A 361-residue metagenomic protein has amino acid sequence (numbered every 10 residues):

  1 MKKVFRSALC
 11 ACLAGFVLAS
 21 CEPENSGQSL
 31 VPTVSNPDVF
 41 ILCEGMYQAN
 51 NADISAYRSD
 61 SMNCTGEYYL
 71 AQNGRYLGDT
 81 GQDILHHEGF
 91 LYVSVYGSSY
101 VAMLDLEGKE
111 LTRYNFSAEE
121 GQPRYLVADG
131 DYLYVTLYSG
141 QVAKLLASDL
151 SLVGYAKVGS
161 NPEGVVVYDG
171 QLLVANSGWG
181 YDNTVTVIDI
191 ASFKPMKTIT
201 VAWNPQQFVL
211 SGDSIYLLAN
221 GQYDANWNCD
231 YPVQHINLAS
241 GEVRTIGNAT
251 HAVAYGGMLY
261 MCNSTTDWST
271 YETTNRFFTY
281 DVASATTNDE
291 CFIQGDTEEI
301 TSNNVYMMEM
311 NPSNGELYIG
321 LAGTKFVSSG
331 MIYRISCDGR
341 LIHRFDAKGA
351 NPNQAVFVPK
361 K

Functional and structural regions predicted by a protein language model:
M1-S20: Sec-dependent bacterial lipoprotein signal peptides
C21-K361: Predominantly soluble domains enriched in secretory-pathway, periplasmic, or organellar proteins
